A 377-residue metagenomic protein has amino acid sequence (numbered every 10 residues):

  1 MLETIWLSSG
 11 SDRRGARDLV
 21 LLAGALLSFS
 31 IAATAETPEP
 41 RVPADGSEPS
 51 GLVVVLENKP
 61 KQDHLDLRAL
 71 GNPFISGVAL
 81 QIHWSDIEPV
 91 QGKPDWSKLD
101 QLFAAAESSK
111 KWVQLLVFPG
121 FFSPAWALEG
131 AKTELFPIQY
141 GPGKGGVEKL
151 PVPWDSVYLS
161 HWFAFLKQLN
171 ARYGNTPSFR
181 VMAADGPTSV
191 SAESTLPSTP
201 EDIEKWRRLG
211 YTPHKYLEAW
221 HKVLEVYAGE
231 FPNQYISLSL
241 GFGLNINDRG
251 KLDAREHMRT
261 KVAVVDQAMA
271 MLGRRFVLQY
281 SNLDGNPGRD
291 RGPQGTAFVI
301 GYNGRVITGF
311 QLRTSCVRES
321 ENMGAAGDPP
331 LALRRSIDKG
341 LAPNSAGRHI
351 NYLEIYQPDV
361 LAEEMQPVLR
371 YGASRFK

Functional and structural regions predicted by a protein language model:
M1-G15: N-terminal secretory signal peptides that target proteins for export/translocation
V20-S30: Bacterial N-terminal signal peptides
A33-A35: Boundary at the C-terminal end of the N-terminal hydrophobic targeting segment
P38-V42: Short, charged N-terminal beta->alpha structural module
D45-Y211, Y227, P232-H257, R274-D290: Aromatic-lined carbohydrate-binding surfaces of glycoside hydrolases
L67-P73, L102-S108, A228, V265-G273 (+2 more regions): Acidic (Asp/Glu)-rich catalytic clusters
Q114, F118, G273-K377: Substrate-binding cleft of secreted/luminal carbohydrate-active enzymes
T212-A228: Extracytoplasmic, non-cytosolic globular domains
